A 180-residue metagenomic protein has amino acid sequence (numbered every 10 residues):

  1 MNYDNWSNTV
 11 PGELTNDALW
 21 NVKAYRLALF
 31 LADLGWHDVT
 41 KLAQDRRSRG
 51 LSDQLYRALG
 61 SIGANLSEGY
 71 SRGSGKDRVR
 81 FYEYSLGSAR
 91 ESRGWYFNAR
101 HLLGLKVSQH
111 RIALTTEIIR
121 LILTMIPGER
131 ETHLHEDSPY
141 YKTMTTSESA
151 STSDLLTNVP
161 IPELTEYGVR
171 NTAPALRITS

Functional and structural regions predicted by a protein language model:
M1-S180: Amphipathic alpha-helical assembly/interaction segments
